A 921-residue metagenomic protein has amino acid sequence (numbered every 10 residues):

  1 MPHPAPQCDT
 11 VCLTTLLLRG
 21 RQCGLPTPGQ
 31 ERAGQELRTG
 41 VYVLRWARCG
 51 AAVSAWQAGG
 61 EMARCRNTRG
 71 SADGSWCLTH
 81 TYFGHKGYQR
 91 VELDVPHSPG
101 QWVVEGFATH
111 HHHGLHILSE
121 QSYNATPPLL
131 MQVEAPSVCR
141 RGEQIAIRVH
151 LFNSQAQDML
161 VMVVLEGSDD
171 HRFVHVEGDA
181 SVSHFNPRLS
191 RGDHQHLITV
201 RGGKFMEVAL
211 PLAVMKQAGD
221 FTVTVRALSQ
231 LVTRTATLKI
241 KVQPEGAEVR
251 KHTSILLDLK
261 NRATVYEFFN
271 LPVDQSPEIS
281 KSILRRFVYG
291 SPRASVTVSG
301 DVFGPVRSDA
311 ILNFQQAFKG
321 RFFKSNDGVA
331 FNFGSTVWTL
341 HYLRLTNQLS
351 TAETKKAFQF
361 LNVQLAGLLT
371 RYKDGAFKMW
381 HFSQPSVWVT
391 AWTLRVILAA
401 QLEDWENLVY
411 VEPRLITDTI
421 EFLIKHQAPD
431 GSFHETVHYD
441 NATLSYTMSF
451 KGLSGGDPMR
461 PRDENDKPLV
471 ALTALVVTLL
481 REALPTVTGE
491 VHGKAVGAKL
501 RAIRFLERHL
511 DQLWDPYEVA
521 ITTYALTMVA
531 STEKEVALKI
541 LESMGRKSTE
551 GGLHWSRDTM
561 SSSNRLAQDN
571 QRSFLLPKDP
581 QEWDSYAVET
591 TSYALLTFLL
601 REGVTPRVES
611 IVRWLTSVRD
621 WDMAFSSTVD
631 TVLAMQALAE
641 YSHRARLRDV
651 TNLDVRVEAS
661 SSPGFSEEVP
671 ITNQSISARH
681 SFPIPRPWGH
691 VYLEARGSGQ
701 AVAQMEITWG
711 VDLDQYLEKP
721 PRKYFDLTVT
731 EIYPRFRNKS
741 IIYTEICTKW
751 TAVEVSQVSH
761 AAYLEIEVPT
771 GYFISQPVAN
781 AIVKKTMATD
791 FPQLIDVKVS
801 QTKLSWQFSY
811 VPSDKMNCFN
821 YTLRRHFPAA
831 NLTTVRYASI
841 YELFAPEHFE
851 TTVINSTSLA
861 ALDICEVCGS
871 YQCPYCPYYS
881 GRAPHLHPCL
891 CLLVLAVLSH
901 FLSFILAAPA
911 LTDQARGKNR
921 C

Functional and structural regions predicted by a protein language model:
M1-R66, G70-G74, T79-F83, Q89-P96 (+13 more regions): Extended, solvent-exposed functional surface patches
G70, T81-G87, A125, C139-R141 (+5 more regions): Short proline/glycine- and polar residue-rich coil/turn motifs
D94-G100, V138, F152-A156, A213-G219 (+3 more regions): Short, surface-exposed loop/turn segments at beta-strand-coil junctions that are enriched for proline with nearby
H110-T126, L130, L238, I840-G881: Extracellular/luminal low-complexity Ser/Thr/Pro-rich, glycosylation-prone repeat/linker regions
H112-L115, L130-M131, G167-L189, G246-R250 (+3 more regions): Short aromatic-acidic-glycine turn motif
E143-N153, K739-A762: Short beta-strand elements of extracellular/lumenal beta-sandwich folds
E248, Q359-A376, R414-H434, K494-W514 (+3 more regions): Long, well-ordered core segments of solenoidal/helical folds
Y875-L895: C-terminal GPI-anchoring signal of eukaryotic secretory precursors
